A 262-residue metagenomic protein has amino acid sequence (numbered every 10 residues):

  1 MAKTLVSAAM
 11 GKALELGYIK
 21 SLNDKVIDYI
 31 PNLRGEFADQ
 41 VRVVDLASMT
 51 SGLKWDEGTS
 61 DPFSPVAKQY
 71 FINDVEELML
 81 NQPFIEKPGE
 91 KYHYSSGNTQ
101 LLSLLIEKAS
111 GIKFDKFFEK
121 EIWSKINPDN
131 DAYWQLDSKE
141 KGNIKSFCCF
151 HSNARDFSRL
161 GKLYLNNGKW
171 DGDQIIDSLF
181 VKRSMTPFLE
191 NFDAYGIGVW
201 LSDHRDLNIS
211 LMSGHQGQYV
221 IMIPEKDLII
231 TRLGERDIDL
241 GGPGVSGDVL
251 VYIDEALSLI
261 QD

Functional and structural regions predicted by a protein language model:
M1-L22, L46, L102-I106, F157-L160: Active-site SXXK
L16-K54, N81-P83, S110-F147, S152: Active-site helix/loop module of the DD-peptidase/beta-lactamase fold, centered on the serine-lysine SxxK catalytic
S60-D61, P83-P88, N98-Q100, K139-S146: Flexible glycine/proline-enriched surface loops and loop-helix/loop-strand junctions
K87-Y94, I144-H151, M212-S213: Solvent-exposed loop and edge beta-strand segments that line ligand/cofactor-binding and catalytic clefts
N98-L105, S146-K169, Q218-G234: Active-site-proximal alpha-helical segments within enzyme catalytic domains
N130-D131, Q135, V181-T231, D239: Active-site Gly/Thr loop motif
G241-D262: Short, gly/Ser/Thr-rich active-site loops of penicillin-recognizing serine hydrolases
